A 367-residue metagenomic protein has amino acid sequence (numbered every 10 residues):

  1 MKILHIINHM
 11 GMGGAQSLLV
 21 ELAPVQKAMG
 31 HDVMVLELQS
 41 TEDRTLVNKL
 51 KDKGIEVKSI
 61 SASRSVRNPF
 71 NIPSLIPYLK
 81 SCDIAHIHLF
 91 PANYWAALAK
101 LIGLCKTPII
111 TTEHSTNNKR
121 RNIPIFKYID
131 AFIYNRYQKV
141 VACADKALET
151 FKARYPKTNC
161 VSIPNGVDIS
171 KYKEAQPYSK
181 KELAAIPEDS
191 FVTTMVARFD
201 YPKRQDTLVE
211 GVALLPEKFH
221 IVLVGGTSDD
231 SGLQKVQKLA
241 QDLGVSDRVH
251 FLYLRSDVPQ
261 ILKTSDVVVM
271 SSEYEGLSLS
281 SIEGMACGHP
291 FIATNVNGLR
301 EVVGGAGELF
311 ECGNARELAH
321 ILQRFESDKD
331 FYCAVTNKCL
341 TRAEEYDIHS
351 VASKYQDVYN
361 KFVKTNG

Functional and structural regions predicted by a protein language model:
H5-V66, K152, S162, S228-D230: N-terminal strand-loop element at the rim of the active site of nucleotide-sugar-dependent glycosyltransferases
G13-P24, F191, M195-L214, Q234-K235 (+1 more regions): A conserved mid-protein helix/loop that constitutes part of the nucleotide-sugar donor-binding site
V35-D43, V167, V196, H220-Q234: Glycosyltransferase donor-sugar binding loop
L36, P290-A293: Short hydrophobic beta-strand element within catalytic cores of glycosyltransferases and related nucleotide-activated
R64-V66, F70, E149-A153, P164-L183 (+1 more regions): Acidic anion/phosphate-binding donor-loop and adjacent secondary structure in glycosyltransferase catalytic cores
I87-W95, E113: Short His-centered aromatic/hydrophobic patch
L254, E273: Aromatic "clamp/platform" in nucleotide-sugar-dependent glycosyltransferases that forms part of the donor/acceptor
E308-A315, R324-K329: Conserved acidic donor-binding segment of nucleotide-sugar-dependent glycosyltransferases
